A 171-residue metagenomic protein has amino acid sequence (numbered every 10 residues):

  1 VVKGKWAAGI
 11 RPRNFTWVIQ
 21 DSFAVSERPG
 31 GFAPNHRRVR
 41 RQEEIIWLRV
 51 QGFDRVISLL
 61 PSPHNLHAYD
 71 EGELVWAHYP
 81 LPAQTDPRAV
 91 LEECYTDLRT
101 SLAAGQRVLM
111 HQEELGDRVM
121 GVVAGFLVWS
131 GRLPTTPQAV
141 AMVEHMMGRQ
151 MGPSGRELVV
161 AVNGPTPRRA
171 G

Functional and structural regions predicted by a protein language model:
V1-L109, V122-G171: Cys-dependent protein tyrosine phosphatase-like superfamily
E113: Nucleic acid-binding interface residues in structured DNA/RNA-binding domains, emphasizing the DNA-engaging scaffolds
G116-V122: Glycine-rich nucleophile elbow surrounding the catalytic serine of serine-hydrolase chemistry
